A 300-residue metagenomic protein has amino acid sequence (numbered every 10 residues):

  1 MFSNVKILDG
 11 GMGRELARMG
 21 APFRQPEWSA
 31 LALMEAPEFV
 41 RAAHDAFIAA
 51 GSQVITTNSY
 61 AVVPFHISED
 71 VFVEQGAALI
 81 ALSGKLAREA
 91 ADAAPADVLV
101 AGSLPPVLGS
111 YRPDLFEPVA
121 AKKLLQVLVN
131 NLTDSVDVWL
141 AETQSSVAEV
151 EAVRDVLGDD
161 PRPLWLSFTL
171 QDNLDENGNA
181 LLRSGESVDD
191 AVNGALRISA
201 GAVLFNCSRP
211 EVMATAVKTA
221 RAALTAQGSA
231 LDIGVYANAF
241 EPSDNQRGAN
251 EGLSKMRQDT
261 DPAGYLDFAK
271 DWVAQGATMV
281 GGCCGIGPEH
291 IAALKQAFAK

Functional and structural regions predicted by a protein language model:
M1-K300: Domain-level signal for soluble alpha/beta catalytic cores
